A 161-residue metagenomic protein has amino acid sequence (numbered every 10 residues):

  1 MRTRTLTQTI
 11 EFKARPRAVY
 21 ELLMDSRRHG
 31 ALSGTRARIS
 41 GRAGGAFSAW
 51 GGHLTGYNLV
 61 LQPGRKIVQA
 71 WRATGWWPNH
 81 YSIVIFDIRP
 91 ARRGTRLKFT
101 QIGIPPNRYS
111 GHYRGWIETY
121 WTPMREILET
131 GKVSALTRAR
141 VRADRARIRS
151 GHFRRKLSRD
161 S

Functional and structural regions predicted by a protein language model:
M1-R38, H152, L157-S161: Hydrophobic ligand-binding cavity/cleft-lining segments
T7, A46-W50, G111: Alpha-helical scaffold segments that form or flank carboxylate-/histidine-based iron centers
L23, A70-W71, W116-W121: Tryptophan-centric aromatic hotspots in well-structured domains and transmembrane helices
G30-A31, A37-G41, S48, G52-K98 (+1 more regions): Hydrophobic-ligand binding "helix-grip"
G34-T35, T74, K132, R140: Sparse recognition of residues in long alpha-helices and their boundaries
G103-D160: A conserved amphipathic terminal alpha-helix motif
